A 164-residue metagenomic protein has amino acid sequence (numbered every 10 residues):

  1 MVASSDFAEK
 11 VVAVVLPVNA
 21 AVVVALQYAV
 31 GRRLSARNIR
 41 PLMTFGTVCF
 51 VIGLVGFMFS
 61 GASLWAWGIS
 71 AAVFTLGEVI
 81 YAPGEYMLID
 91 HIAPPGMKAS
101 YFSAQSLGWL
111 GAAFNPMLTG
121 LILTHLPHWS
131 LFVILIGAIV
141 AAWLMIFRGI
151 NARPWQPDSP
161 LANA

Functional and structural regions predicted by a protein language model:
A3-A20: Loop-to-transmembrane helix entry
A20-Y28, A112-M117: Residue-level signature of mid-helix packing/kink "hotspots" within the transmembrane helices of 12-pass Major
A25-I39, L123: Helix-to-loop junctions at the C-terminal end of transmembrane segments in multipass secondary transporters
P41-G56: Structural signature of the two symmetry-related core transmembrane helices
M58-S70: Helix-loop junctions at membrane interfaces in 12-TM secondary transporters
V79-A93: Intracellular juxtamembrane helix-capping segments at the cytosolic ends of symmetry-related transmembrane helices
G96-T124: A late C-terminal transmembrane helix in Major Facilitator Superfamily
L123-V140: A membrane-interface helix-boundary motif in multi-pass transporters
